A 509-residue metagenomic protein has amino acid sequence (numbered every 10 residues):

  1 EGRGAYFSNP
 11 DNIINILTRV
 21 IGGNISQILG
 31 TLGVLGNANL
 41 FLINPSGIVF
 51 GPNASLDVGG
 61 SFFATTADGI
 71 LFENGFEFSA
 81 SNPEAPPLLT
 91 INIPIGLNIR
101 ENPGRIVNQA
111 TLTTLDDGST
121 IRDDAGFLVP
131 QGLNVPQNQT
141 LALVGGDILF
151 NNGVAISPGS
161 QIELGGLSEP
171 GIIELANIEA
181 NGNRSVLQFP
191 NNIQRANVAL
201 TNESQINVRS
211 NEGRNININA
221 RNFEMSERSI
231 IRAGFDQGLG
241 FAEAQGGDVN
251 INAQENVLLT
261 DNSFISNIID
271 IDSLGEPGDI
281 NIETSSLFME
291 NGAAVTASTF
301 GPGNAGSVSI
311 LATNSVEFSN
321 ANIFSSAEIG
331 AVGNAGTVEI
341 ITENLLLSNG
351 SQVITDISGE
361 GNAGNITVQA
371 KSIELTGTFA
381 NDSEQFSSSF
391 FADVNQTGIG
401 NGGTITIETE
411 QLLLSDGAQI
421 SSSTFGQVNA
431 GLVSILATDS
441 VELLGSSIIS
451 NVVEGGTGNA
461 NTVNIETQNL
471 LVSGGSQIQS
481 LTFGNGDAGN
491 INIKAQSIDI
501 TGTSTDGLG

Functional and structural regions predicted by a protein language model:
E1-G509: Extracellular and secretory-pathway beta-repeat/beta-biased strand scaffolds
